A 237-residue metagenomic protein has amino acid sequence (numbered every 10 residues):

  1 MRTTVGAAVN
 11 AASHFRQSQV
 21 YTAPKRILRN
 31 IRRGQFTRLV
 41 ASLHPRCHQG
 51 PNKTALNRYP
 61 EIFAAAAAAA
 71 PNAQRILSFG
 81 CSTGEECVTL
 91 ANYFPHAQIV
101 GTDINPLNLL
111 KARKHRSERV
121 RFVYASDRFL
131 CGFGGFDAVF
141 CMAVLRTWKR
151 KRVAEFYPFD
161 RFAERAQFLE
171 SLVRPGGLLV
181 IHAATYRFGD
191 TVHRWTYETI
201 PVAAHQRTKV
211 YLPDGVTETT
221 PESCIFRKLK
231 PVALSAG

Functional and structural regions predicted by a protein language model:
I31-N72: Class I SAM-dependent methyltransferase Rossmann-like catalytic core, especially the SAM/SAH-binding loop
T83-H96: Conserved SAM-binding loop of SAM-dependent methyltransferases across substrates and taxa, primarily the Class I
Q98-D103: Conserved SAM-binding motif I beta-strand of class I
A112-R113: Conserved SAM-binding loop
S117-D127: Conserved SAM-binding strand-loop segment of SAM-dependent methyltransferases
R128-A143: A short acidic, Gly/Pro-enriched loop at the edge of an enzyme's catalytic core that lines a small-molecule cofactor
E155-L178: A short glycine-rich, Lys/Arg-flanked "PGG" loop and its adjoining helix->strand segment in the class I
G189-T219: Conserved Class I S-adenosyl-L-methionine
